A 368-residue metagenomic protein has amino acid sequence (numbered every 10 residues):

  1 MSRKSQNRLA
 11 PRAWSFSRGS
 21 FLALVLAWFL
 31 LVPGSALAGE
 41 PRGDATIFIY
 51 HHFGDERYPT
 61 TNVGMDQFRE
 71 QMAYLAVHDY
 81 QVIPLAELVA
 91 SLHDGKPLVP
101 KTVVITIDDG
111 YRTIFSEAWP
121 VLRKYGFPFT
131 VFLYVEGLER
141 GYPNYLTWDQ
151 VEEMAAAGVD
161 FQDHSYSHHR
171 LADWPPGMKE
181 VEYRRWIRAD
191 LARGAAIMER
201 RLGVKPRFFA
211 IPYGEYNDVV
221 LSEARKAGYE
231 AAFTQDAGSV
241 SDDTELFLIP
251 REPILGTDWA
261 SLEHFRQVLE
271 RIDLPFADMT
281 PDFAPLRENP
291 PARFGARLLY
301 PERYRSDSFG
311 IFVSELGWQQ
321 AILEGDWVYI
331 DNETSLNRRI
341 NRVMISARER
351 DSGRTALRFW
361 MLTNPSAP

Functional and structural regions predicted by a protein language model:
M1-S17: N-terminal secretory signal peptides that target proteins for export/translocation
S20-P33: Bacterial N-terminal signal peptides
A36-V103, L269-P281, S352-P368: N-terminal pre-catalytic segment of deacetylase/amide-hydrolase enzymes
G43-P59, H78-Q81, V99-V103, Y111-V219 (+2 more regions): Metal-dependent polysaccharide deacetylase catalytic core of the NodB/CE4 family, i.e., the active-site-bearing domain
Y229-G238: Acidic, His- and aromatic-enriched active-site or binding-groove loops in soluble protein domains that engage sugars
I254-N289: Short, compositionally biased P/S/T/A/G/V-rich stretches that sit at domain boundaries
F276-P368: Beta-strand-enriched, solvent-exposed domains that form extended recognition/catalytic surfaces
